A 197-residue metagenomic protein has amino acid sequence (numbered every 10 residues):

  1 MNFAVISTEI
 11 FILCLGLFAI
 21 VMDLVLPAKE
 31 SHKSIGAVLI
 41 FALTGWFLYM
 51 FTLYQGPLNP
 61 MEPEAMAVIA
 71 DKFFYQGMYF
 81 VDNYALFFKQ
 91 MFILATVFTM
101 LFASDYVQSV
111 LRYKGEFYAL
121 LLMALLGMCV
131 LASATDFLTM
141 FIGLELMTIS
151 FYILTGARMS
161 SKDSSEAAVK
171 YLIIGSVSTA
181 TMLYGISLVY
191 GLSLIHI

Functional and structural regions predicted by a protein language model:
M1-I195: Alpha-helical transmembrane segments of multi-pass membrane proteins predominantly involved in bioenergetics
